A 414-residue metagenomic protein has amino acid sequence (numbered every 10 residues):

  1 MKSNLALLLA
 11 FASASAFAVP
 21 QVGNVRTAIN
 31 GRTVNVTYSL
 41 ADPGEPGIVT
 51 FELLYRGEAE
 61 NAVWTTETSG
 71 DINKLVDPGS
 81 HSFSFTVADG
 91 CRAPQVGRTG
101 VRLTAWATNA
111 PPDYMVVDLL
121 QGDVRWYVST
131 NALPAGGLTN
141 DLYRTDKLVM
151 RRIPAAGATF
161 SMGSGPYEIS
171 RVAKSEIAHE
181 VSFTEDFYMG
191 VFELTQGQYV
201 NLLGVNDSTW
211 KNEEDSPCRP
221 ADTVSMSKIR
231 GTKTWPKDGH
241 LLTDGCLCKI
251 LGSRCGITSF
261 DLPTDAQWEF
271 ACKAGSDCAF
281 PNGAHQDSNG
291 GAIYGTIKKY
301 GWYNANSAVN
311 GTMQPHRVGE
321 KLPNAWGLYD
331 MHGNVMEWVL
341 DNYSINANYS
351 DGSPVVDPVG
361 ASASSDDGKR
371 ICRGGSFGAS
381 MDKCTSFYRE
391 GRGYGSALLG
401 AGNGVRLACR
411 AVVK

Functional and structural regions predicted by a protein language model:
N4-S13: Sec-dependent N-terminal signal peptides
F11, A18-P20, G100-V205, K249 (+5 more regions): Short, compositionally biased
R32-V36: Structural beta-strand segments of beta-rich domains
L40-E45, Y55-G57, D89: Extracellular acidic, Ser/Thr/Pro-rich low-complexity tracts
E58-G90: Glycine-centered tight-turn motifs at strand-turn-strand junctions
C91-T99: Short glycine/proline/serine/threonine-rich loop/turn segments at secondary-structure transition edges
N131, G137-L148, R171-S276, S307-D330 (+1 more regions): Short aromatic-cysteine micro-motif
A173-E180, A284-Q286, M331-K414: Surface-exposed recognition segments
